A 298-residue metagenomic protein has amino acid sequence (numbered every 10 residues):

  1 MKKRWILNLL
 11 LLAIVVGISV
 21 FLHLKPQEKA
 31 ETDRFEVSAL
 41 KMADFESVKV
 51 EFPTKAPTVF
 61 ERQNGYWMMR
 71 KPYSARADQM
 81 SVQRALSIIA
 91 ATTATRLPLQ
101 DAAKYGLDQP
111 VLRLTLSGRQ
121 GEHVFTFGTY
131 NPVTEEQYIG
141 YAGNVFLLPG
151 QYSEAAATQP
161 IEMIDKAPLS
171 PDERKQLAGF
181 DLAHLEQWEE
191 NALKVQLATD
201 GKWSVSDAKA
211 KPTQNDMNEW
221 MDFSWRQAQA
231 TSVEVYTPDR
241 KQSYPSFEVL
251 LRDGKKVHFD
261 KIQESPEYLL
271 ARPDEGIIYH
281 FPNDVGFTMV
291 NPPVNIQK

Functional and structural regions predicted by a protein language model:
M1-K298: A short-motif feature that recognizes glycine-rich, charge-decorated loops that bind or process nucleotide phosphates
